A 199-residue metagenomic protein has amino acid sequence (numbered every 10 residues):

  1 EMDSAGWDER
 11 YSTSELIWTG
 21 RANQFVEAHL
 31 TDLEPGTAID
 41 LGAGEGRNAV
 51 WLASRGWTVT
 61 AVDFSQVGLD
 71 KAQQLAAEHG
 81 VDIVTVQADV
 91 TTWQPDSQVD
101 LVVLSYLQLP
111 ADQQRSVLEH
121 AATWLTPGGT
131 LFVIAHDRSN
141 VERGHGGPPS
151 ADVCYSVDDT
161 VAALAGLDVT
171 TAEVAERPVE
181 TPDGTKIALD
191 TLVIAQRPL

Functional and structural regions predicted by a protein language model:
E1-L33, S139: Conserved class I S-adenosyl-L-methionine
S65-V67: Conserved SAM/SAH-binding beta-strand->alpha-helix loop
E78-V90: Conserved SAM-binding strand-loop segment of SAM-dependent methyltransferases
W93-L101: A short acidic, Gly/Pro-enriched loop at the edge of an enzyme's catalytic core that lines a small-molecule cofactor
D100-Q114: A short SAM/SAH-binding and catalytic strip from SAM-dependent methyltransferases
R115-P127: A short glycine-rich, Lys/Arg-flanked "PGG" loop and its adjoining helix->strand segment in the class I
G128-H136: Conserved beta-strand signature within the Rossmann-like core of class I S-adenosyl-L-methionine
D152-A172: Short alpha-helix
